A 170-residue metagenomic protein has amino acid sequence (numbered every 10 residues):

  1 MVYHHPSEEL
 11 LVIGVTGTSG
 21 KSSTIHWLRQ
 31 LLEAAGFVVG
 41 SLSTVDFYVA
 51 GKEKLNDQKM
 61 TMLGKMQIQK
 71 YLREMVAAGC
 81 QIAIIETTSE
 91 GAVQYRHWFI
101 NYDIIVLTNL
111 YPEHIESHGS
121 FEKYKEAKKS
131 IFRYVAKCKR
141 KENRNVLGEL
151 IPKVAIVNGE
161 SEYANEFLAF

Functional and structural regions predicted by a protein language model:
M1-G14, S23-F37: Short, basic phosphate-binding NTP loop
E9-L10, Y102-F170: Acidic, Mg2+-coordinating active-site environments of NTP-dependent enzymes
V15, L42, I68, E86 (+3 more regions): Residue-level signal for inorganic ion chemistry
K21-S22, T108: Conserved G/P- and acidic residue-centered "switch" motifs that form tight phosphate/ATP-binding loops in soluble
I25-R29, L72, L168: A generic structural signal for short, well-ordered alpha-helical segments in conserved domains
G36-V49: Short beta-strand-centered segment that lines the nucleotide-binding/catalytic pocket of NTP-utilizing
K54-T88: Conserved nucleotide-sensing/catalytic segment adjacent to the nucleotide-binding pocket in NTP-handling enzymes
E90-W98: Conserved helix/coil segment N-terminal to the catalytic DExD/H
